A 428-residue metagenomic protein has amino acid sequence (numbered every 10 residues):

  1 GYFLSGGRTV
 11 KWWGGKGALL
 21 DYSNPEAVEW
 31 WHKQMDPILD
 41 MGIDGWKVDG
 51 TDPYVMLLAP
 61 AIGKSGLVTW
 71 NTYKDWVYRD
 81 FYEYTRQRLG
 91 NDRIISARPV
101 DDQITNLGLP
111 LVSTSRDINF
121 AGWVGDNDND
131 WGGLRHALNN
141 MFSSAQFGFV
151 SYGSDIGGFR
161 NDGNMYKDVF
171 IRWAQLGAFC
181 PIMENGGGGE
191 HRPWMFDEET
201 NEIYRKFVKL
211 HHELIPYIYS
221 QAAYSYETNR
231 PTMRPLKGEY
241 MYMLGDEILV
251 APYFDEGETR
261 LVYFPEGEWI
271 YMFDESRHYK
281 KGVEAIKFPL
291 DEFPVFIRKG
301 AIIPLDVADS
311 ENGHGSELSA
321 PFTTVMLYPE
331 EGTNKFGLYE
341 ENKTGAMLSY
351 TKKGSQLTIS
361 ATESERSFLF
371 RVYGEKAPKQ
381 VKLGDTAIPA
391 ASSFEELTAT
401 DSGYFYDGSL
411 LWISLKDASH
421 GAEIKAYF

Functional and structural regions predicted by a protein language model:
G1-D291: Catalytic-domain carbohydrate-binding cleft regions of carbohydrate-active enzymes
P110-S113, R371, F428: Surface-exposed flexible segments
T114-I118, T400, K416: Intrinsic-disorder/low-complexity regions
G187-D401, D407: Non-catalytic C-terminal accessory modules of carbohydrate-active enzymes
D407-F428: Surface-exposed interaction regions enriched in Ser/Thr/Asp/Glu that occur as long low-complexity tracts or repetitive
